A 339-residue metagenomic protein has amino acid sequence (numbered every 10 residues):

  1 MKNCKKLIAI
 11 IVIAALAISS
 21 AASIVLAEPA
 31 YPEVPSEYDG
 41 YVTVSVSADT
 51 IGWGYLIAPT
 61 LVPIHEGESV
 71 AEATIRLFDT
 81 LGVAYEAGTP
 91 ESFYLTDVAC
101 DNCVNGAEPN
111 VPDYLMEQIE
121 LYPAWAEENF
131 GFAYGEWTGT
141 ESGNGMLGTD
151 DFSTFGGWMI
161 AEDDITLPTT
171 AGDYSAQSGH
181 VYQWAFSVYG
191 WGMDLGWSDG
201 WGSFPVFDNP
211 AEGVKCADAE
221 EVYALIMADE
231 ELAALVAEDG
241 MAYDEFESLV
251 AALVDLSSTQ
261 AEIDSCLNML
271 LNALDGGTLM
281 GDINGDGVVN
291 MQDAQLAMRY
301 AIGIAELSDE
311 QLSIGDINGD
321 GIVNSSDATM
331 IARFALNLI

Functional and structural regions predicted by a protein language model:
C4-I24: Sec-dependent N-terminal signal peptides of Gram-positive bacterial secreted proteins and lipoproteins
I8, H65-E66, A171, V289 (+1 more regions): Generic detector of ordered secondary-structure context
I13, P59-T60, I165, I283 (+1 more regions): Residues at structural and domain junctions
A14, A71-E72, Q177, Q295 (+1 more regions): Active-site-proximal helix/loop capping residues that flank conserved catalytic or ligand/cofactor
I18-A27, S265, N272-I339: Cellulosome-associated attachment modules in secreted, modular CAZymes
S19, S23-G277: Ubiquitin-like/PB1-type beta-grasp interaction modules and other compact soluble beta-rich domains
